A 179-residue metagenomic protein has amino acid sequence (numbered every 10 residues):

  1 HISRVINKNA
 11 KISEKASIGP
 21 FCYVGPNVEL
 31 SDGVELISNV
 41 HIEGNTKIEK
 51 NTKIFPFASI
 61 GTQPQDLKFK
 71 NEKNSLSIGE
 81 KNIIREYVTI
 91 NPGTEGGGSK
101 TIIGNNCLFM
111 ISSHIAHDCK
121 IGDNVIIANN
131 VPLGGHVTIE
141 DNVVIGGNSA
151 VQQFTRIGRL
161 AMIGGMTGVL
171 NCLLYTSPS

Functional and structural regions predicted by a protein language model:
H1-L174: Structural signal for interior beta-strand "rungs" in well-ordered beta-sheet cores of soluble enzyme domains
Y175-S179: Conserved small/polar residues in nucleotide/adenosyl-binding loops
